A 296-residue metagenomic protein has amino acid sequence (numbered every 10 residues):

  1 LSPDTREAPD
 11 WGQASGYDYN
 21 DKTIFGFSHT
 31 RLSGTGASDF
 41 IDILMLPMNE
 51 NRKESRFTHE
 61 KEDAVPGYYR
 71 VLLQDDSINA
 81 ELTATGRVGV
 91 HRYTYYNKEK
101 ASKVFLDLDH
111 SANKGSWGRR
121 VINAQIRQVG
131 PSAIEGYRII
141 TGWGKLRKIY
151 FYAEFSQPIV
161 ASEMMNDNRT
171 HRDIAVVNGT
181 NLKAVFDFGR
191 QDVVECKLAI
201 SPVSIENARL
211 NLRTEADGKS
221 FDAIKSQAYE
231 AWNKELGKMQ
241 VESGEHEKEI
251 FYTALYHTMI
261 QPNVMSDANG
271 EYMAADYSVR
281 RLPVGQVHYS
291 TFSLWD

Functional and structural regions predicted by a protein language model:
L1-D296: Accessory carbohydrate-recognition regions in carbohydrate-active enzymes
